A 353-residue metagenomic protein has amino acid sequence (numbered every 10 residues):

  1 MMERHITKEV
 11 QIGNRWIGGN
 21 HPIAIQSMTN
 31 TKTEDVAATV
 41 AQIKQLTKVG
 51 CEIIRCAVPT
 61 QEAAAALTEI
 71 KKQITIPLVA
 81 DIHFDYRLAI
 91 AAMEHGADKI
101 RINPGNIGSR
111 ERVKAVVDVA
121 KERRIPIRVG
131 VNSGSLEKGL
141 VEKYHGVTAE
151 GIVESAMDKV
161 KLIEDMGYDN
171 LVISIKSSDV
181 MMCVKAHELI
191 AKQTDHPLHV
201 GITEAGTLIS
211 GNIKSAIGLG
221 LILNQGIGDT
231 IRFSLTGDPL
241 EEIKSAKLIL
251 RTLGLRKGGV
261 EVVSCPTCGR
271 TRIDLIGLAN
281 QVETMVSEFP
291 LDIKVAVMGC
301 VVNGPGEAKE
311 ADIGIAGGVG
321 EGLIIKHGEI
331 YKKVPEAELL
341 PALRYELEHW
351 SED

Functional and structural regions predicted by a protein language model:
M1-S27, K121, T284: N-terminal amphipathic alpha-helix/helix-capping segment at the start of soluble metabolic enzymes
N20-A38, A57, I76-F84, L140-V153 (+1 more regions): Active-site mouth loops of central-metabolism enzymes
I23-T29, I54-C56, L78-I82, I100-I102 (+6 more regions): Hydrophobic faces of well-ordered beta-strands that scaffold small-molecule active sites in alpha/beta enzyme cores
N30, D35-V36, T47-I70, R101-S109 (+1 more regions): Glycine-rich, proline-tolerant flexible connector loops at the mouths of alpha/beta enzymes
T60-I82, A115-I127, H187-L198, V282-T284: Alpha-helix-loop-beta-strand connector modules within alpha/beta enzyme cores
R87-R128: Hydrophobic or amphipathic alpha-helical targeting/insertion segments
G96-R110, I202, Q225-P239, G317-I330: Glycine-rich phosphate-binding active-site loops on the catalytic face of alpha/beta enzymes
N132, L140-S287: Catalytic alpha/beta core domains of metabolic enzymes, predominantly
